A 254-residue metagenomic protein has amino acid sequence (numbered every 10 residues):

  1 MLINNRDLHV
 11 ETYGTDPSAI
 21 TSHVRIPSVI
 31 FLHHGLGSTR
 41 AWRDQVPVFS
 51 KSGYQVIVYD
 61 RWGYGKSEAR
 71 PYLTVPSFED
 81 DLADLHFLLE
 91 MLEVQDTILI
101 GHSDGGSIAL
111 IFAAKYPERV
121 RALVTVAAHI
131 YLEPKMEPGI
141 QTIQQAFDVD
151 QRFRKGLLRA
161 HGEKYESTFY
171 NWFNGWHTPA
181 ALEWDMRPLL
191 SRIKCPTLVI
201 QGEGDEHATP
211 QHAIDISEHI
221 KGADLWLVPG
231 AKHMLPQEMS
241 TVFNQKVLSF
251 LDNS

Functional and structural regions predicted by a protein language model:
Y13-E68: Conserved HGGG/HGGXW glycine-rich cap/lid loop of the alpha/beta-hydrolase fold
D16, K51, V58-I98, Q245: Active-site loop/oxyanion-hole signature of alpha/beta-hydrolase fold enzymes
S107-K115, V120-R152: Flexible "cap/lid" loop of the alpha/beta hydrolase fold
F173-L189: Active-site nucleophile elbow and catalytic-triad environment of alpha/beta-hydrolase enzymes
I193, V199-Q201: Short beta-strand/loop motif that positions the catalytic acidic residue of the alpha/beta-hydrolase fold
G204-A208, H233: Acidic catalytic loop of the alpha/beta-hydrolase fold
S217-M234: Catalytic histidine neighborhood in serine/cysteine hydrolases with alpha/beta-hydrolase-type architecture
G230-S254: Catalytic active-site module of serine/aspartate enzymes centered on a nucleophile-bearing elbow/loop
